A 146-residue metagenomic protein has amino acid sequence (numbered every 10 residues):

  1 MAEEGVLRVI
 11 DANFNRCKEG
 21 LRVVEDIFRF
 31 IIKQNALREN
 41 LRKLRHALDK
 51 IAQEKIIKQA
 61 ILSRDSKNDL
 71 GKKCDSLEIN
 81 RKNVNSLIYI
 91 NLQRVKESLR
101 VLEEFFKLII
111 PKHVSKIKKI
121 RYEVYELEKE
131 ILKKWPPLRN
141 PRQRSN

Functional and structural regions predicted by a protein language model:
M1-F14, E19-R144: Structural preference for solvent-exposed beta-strand-turn elements and adjacent flexible terminal/loop segments within
